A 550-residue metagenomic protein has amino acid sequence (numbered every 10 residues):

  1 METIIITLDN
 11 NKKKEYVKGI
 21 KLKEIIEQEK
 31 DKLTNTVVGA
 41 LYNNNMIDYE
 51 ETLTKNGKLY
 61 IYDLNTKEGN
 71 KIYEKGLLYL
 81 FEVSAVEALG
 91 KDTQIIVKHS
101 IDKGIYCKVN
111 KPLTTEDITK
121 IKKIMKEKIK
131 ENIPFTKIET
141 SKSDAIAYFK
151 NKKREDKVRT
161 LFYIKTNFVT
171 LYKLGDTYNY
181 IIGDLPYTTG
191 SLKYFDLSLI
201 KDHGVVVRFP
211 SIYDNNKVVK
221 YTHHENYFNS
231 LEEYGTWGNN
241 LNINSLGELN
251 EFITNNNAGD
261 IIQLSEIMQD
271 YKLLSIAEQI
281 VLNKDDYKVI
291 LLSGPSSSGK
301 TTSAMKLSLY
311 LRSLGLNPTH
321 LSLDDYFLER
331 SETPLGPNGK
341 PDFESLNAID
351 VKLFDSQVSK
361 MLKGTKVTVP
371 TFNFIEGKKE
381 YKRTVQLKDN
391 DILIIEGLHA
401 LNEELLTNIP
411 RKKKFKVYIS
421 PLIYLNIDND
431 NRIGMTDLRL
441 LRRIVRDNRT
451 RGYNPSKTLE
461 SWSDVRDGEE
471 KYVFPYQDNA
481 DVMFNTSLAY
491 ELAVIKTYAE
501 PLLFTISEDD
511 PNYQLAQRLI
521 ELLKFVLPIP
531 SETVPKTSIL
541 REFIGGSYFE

Functional and structural regions predicted by a protein language model:
M1-L78, E82-V83, E87-I101, K111-L113 (+1 more regions): Ubiquitin-like/PB1-type beta-grasp interaction modules and other compact soluble beta-rich domains
E51-T54, K58-K71, S84, T93-D102 (+2 more regions): Auxiliary tRNA-acceptor-end handling modules of aminoacyl-tRNA synthetases
I290-L292: Hydrophobic anchor at the beta1->P-loop junction of P-loop NTPases
K300: Conserved lysine of the Walker
S303, L307: Hydrophobic positions on the alpha1 helix immediately C-terminal to the Walker A/P-loop
S313-S331: Short beta-strand-centered segment that lines the nucleotide-binding/catalytic pocket of NTP-utilizing
E332-I375: Conserved nucleotide-sensing/catalytic segment adjacent to the nucleotide-binding pocket in NTP-handling enzymes
T407-E550: Conserved NTP phosphate-binding and transfer environment spanning the P-loop NTPase/kinase superfamily
